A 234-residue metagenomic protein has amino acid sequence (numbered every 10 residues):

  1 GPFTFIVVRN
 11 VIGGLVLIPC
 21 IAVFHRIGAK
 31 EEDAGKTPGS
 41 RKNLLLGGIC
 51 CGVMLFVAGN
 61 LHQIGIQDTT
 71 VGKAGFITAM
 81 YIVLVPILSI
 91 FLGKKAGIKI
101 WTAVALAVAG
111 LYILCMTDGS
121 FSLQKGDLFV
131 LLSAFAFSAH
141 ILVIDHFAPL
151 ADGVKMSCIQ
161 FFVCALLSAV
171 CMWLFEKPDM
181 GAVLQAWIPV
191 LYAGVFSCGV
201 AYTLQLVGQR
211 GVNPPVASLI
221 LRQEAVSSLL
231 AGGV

Functional and structural regions predicted by a protein language model:
G1-P2, T70, G97, D152-G153 (+1 more regions): A helix-boundary/kink motif common to multi-pass secondary transporters, especially Major Facilitator Superfamily
P2-F3, G13-L17, V85-P86, F91 (+2 more regions): Transmembrane alpha-helical segments that form core, pore/gating elements of small-molecule transporters/exporters
F5, R9, G65, T70 (+7 more regions): Hydrophobic/aromatic residues within transmembrane alpha-helices of multi-pass small-molecule transporters
V8-R9, I77-M80, T102, K125 (+3 more regions): Hydrophobic core positions of alpha-helical segments in small-molecule transporters and transporter systems
V16, I21, Y81-T102, V226-V234: C-terminal transmembrane-helix exit sites in multi-pass transporters
L17, A96-M116, F137, S168 (+1 more regions): Hydrophobic transmembrane alpha-helices of multi-pass small-molecule transport proteins
C20, L46-D68, L88, Y112-I113 (+3 more regions): Hydrophobic alpha-helical transmembrane segments of multi-pass membrane transport proteins, especially secondary
K42-C50, A96-V108, G126-V130, A151-F161: Cytoplasmic-side transmembrane-helix entry/capping segments in multi-pass membrane proteins
